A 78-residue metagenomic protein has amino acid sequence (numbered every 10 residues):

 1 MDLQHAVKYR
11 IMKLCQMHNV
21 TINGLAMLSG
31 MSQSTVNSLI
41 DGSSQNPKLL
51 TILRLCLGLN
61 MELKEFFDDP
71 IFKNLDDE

Functional and structural regions predicted by a protein language model:
M1, S38, F67-E78: Short, charged recognition helix plus adjacent turn of helix-turn-helix-like nucleic-acid-binding domains
M1-V20: A short, Lys/Arg-rich alpha-helix, primarily the initiator
M12, N23, L53: Residues within the helices of the helix-turn-helix
L14, L28, L39, D69: Residues in the recognition helix of alpha-helical DNA-binding motifs
C15, A26, C56: The alpha-helix within a helix-turn-helix
N19-S38: Short alpha-helical DNA-recognition segment
S32, S43, P70-N74: The DNA-recognition helices of helix-turn-helix-type DNA-binding domains
S43-R54: Short, basic-rich loop-to-helix N-cap that marks the start of a DNA-contacting helix
